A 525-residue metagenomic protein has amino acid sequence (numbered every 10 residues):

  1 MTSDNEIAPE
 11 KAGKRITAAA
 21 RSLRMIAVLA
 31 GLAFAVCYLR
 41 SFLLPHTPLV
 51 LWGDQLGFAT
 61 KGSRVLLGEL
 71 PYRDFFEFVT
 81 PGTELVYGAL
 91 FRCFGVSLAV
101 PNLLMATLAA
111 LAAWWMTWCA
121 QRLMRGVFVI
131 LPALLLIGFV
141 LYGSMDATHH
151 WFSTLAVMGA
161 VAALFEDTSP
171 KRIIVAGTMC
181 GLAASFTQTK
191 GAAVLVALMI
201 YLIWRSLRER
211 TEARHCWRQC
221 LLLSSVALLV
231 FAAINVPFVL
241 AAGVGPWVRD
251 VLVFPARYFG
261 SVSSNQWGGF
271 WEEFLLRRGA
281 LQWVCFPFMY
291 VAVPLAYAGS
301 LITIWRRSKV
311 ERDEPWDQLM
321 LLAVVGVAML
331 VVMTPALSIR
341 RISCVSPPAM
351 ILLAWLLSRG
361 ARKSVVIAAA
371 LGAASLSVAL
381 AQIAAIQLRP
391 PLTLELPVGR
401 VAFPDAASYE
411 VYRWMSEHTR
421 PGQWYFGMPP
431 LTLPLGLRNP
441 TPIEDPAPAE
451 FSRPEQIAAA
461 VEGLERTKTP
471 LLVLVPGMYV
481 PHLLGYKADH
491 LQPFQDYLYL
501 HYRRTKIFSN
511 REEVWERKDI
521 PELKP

Functional and structural regions predicted by a protein language model:
L103-M124, G159: Transmembrane-helix motifs of polytopic, lipid-linked glycan transferases
M116-F139, T154-L155, K171-V175: Transmembrane-helix signature of polytopic, membrane-embedded enzymes that assemble or transfer cell-envelope glycans
V140-L141, I173-Q188, V194-L202, L229 (+1 more regions): Membrane-interface alpha helices of multi-pass inner-membrane proteins
G143-S153: Short acidic/glycine- and proline-prone juxtamembrane loop motifs at membrane-interface regions of multi-pass membrane
F152-R172, A176-C180, M199-I203, A349-L352: Specific aromatic-rich, kink-prone transmembrane helix
A156, A192, A328, P335-V365: Hydrophobic/aromatic-rich transmembrane helices and adjacent perimembrane loops
M158-V175, A183, R208-T211, L281-V284 (+3 more regions): Membrane-interface transmembrane helices that cradle and orient dolichyl/undecaprenyl
V401-F451, A460-L484, F508-R511, W515-E516: Short periplasmic/luminal acceptor-recognition loop of GT-C membrane glycosyltransferases, typified by
